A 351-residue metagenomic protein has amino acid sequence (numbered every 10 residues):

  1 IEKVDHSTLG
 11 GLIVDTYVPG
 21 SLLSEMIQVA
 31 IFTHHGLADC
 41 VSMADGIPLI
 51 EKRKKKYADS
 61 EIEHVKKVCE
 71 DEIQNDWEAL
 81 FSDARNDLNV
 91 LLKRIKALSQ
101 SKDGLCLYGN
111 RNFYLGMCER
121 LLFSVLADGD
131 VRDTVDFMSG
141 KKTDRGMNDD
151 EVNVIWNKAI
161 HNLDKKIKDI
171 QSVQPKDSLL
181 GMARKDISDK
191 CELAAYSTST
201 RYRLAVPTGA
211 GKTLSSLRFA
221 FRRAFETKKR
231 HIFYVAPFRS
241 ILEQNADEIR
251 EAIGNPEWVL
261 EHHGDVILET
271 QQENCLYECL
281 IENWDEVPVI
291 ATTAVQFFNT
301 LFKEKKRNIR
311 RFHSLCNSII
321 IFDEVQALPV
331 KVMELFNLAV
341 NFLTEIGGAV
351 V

Functional and structural regions predicted by a protein language model:
I1-K166: Accessory nucleic-acid engagement/destabilization modules that flank
I167-A205: Conserved pre-motif I regulatory segment
Y196-T198, N283-V287, E304-S318: Short basic/glycine-enriched coil/helix segment immediately N-terminal to the Walker B
S197-R203, K229-H231, E286-P288: Pre-Walker A (Motif I) flank of P-loop NTPase domains
T198-R223: Walker A/P-loop
S215, A220-F221, K228-I253, H263-V266: Conserved Walker A/P-loop ATP-binding site and its immediately adjacent core in helicase/helicase-like ATPase domains
N255-F302: Inter-Walker segment of RecA-like/P-loop motor cores
A294-F298, N308-I346, V350: SF2 helicase catalytic motif II
